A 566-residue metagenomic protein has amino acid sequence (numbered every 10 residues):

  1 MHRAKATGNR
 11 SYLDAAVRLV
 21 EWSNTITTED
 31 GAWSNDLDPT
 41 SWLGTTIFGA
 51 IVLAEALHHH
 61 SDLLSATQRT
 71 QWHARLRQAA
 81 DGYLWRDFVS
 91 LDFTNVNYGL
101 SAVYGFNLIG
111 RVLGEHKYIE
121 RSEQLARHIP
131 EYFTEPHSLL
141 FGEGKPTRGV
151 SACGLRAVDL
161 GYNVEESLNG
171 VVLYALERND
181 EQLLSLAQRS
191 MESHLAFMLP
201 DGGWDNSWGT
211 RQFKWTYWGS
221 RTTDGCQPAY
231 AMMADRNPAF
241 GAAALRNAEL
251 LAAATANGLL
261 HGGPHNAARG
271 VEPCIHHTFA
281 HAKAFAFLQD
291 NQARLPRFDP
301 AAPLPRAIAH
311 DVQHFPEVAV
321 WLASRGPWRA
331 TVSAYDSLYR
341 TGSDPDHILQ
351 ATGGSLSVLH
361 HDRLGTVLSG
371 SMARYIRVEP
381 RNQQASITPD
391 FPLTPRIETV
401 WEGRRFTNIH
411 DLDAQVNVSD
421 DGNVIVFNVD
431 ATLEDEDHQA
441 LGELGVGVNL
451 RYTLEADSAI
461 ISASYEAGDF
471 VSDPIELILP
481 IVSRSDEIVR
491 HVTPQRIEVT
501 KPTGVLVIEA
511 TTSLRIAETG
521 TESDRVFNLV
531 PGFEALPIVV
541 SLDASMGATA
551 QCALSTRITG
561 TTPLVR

Functional and structural regions predicted by a protein language model:
M1-L183, R211-G219: Aromatic-lined, polymer-binding surfaces characteristic of secreted/periplasmic polysaccharide-degrading enzymes
A15-E21, Q124-H128, Q188-A196, A248-A252 (+1 more regions): Amphipathic alpha-helical scaffolding segments
D92, H137, V416-V418, L441 (+1 more regions): Extended hydrophobic/Leu-rich segments
E181-L184, L195-P502: Extended polysaccharide-engagement surfaces of secreted carbohydrate-active enzymes
V499-S513: Intrinsically disordered, low-complexity segments enriched in Gly and acidic/Ser/Thr residues that form flexible
A510-R566: Beta-strand-rich recognition/accessory modules
